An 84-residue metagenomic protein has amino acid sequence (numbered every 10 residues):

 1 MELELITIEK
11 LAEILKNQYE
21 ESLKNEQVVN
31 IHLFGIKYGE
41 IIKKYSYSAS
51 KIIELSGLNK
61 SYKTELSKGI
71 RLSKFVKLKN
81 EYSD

Functional and structural regions predicted by a protein language model:
M1-E2, Y82-D84: Intrinsically disordered, low-complexity and often Lys/Arg-enriched segments
M1-E9: General nucleic-acid-binding
L11-K37: Short, Lys/Arg-enriched anionic-surface-contact patches
Y45: Flexible coil/turn residues that form the inter-helical turn or adjacent wing/linker of helix-turn-helix
S48-L55: Short alpha-helical "recognition helix" segments of helix-turn-helix
Y62-S83: Short, solvent-exposed alpha-helical "recognition" segments
